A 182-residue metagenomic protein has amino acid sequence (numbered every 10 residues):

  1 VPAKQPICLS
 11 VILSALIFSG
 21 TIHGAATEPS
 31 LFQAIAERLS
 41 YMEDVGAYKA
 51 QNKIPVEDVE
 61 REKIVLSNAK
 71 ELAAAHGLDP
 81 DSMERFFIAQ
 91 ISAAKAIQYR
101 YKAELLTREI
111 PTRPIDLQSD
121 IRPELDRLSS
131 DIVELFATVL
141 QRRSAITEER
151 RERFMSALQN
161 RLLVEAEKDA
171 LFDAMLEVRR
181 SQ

Functional and structural regions predicted by a protein language model:
V1-S10: Bacterial N-terminal signal peptides that target proteins for export
S10-S19: Bacterial N-terminal signal peptides
A25-E57: Immediate post-signal-peptide N-terminus of mature secreted/exported proteins
T27, L31, Y41-D44, R61 (+6 more regions): Stable alpha-helical elements in mature extracytoplasmic
G46-D79: N-terminal, post-signal-peptide region of Sec/Tat-exported proteins
L66-L106: Mid-chain, structured segments of secreted extracytoplasmic proteins
L106-S144: Extended amphipathic alpha-helical interaction segments
T138-Q182: Glycine-rich, aromatic-bearing surface loops/beta-hairpins
